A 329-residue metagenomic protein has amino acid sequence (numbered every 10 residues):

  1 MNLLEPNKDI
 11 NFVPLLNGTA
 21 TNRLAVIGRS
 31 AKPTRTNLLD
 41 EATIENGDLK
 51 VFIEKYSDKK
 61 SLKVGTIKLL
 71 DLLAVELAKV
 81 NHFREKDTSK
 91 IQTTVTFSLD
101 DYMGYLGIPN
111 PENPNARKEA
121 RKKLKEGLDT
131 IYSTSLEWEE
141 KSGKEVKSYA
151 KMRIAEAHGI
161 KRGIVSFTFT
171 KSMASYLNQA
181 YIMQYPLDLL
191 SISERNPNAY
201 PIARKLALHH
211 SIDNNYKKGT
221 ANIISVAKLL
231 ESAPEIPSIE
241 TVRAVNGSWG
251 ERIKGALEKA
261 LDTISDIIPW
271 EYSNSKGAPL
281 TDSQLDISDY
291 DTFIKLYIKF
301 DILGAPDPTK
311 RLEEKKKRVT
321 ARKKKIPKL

Functional and structural regions predicted by a protein language model:
M1-L329: Charged, alpha-helix-forming regions
